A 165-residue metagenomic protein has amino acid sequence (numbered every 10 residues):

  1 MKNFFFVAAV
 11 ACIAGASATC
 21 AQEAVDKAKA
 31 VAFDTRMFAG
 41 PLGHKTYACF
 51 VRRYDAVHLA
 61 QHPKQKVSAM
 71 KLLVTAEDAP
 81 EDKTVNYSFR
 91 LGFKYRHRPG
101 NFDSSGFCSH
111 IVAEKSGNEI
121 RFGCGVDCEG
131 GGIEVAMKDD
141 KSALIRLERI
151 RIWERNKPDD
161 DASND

Functional and structural regions predicted by a protein language model:
M1-F6: Bacterial N-terminal signal peptides that target proteins for export
V7-G15: Bacterial N-terminal signal peptides
G15, H44, R96, N101-F102 (+2 more regions): Processing junctions and N-termini across compartments
T19-V67, C124, C128-D165: Amphipathic/hydrophobic helical signal segments and adjacent flexible N-terminal regions that mediate secretion
H44-V51, D82-F89, N118-F122: Short, hydrophobic/aromatic-rich segments at coil-to-beta transitions
C49, S104-C108, N118-I120, C124-C128: Functionally engaged cysteine thiol sites
Q61-H110, N164: N-terminal glycine/threonine-rich, aromatic-flanked beta-hairpin/loop signature
A113-G117: Glycine-rich, acidic loop segments that terminate in or are immediately followed by a histidine
